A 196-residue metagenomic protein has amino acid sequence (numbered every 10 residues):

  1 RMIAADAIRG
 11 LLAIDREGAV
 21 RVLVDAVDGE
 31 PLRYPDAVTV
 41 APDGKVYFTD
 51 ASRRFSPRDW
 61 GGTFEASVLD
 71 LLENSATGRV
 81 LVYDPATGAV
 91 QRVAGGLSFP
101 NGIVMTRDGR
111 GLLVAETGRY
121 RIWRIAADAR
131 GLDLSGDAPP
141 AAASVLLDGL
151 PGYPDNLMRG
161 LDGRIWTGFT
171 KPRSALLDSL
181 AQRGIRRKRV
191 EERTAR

Functional and structural regions predicted by a protein language model:
R1-R196: Sequence-structural signature of mature extracellular/luminal beta-sheet repeat domains, prominently beta-propellers
